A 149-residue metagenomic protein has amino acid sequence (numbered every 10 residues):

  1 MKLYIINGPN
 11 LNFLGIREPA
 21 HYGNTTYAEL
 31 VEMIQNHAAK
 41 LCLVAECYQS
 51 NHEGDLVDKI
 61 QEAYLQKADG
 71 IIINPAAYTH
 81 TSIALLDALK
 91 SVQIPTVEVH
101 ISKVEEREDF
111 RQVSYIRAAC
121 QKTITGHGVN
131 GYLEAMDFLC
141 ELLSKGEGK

Functional and structural regions predicted by a protein language model:
M1-Y4: Extreme N-terminal starter segment of soluble prokaryotic enzymes
P9-L11, A76-T79, S102-V104: Short glycine-rich anion-binding loops that position phosphate/pyrophosphate groups of nucleotides and phosphorylated
L14-A28: Glycine- and acidic-residue-enriched helix-capping/strand-helix junction motifs
V31, Q35-Y48: Short beta-strand elements in bilobed, periplasmic/extracellular small-molecule ligand-binding domains
L41, V92, A118-A119: Short, structured coil segments at secondary-structure junctions
V44-Q49, I72-I73, T123: Short catalytic-loop micro-motif centered on adjacent basic/acidic residues
C47, V97, E106-K149: Short, glycine-/small-residue-rich phosphate/pyrophosphate-handling segment
S50-I73, A77-Q93: N-terminal small/polar loop signature for handling phosphorylated ligands or for N-terminal nucleophile
